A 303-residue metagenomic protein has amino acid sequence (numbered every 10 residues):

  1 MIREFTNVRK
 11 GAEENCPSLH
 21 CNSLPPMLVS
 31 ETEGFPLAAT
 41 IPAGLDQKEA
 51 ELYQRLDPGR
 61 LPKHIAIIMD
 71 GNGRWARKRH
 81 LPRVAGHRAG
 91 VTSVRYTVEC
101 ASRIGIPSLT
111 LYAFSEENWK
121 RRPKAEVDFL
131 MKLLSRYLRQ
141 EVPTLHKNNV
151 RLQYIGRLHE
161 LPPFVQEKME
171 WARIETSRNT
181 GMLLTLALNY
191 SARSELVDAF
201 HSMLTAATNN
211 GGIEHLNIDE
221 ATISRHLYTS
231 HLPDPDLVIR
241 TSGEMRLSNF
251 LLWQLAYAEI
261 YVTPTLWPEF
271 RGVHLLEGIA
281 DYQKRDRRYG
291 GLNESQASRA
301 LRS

Functional and structural regions predicted by a protein language model:
I2-F5, C16-S303: Flexible, compositionally biased loop and terminal segments
T6-V8, A12: Short hydrophobic alpha-helical segments enriched in small aliphatic residues
